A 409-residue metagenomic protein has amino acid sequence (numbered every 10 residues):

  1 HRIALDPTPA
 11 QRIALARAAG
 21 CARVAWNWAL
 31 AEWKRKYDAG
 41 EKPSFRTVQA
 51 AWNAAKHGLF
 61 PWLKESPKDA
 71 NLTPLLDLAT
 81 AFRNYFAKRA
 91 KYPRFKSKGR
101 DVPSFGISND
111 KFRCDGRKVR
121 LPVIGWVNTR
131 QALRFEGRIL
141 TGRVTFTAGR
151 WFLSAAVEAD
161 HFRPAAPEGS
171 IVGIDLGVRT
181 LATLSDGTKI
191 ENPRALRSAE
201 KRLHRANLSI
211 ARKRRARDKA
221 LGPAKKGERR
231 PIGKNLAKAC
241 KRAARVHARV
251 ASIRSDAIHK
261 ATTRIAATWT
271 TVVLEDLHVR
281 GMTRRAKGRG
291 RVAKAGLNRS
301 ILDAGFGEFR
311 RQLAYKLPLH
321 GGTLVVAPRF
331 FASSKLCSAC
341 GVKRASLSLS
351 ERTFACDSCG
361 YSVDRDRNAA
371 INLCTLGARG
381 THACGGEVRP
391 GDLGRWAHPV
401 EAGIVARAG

Functional and structural regions predicted by a protein language model:
H1-L5, W126-Q131, K189-N192: Generic detection of short hydrophobic beta-strand segments and adjacent strand-loop junctions
H1-N71: Gly/serine-rich nucleotide phosphate-binding loop at the start of the catalytic core of nucleotide/ADP-ribose-handling
R2, D77, V102, G116-K118 (+2 more regions): Broad gene-expression machinery/nucleic-acid interaction feature
I13, V24, V123, F135-R138 (+1 more regions): Positively charged, helix-rich recognition surfaces that bind polyanionic ligands
L30-Y37, F82, F86-P93, A159 (+2 more regions): Long, hydrophobic, amphipathic alpha-helical segments used as structural scaffolds
R46-T147, R299: Acidic carboxylate diad motif detector
